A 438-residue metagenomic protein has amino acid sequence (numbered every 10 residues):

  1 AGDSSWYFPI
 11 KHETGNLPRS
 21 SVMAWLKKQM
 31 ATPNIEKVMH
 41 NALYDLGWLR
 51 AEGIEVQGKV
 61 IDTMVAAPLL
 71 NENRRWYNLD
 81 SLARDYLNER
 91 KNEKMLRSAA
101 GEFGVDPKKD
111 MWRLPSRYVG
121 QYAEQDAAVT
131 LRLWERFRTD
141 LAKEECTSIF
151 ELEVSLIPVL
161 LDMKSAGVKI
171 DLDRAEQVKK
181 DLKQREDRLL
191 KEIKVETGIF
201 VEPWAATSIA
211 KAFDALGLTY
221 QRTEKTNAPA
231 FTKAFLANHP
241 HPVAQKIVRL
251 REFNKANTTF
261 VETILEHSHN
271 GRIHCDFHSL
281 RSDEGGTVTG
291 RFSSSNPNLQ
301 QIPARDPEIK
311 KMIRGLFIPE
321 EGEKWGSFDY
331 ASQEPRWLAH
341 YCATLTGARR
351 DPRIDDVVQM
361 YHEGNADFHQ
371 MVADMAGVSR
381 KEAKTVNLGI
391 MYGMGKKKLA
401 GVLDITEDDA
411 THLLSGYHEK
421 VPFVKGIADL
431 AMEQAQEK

Functional and structural regions predicted by a protein language model:
A1-E13, A31, Q57, R74-Y77 (+7 more regions): Conserved "right-hand" nucleotidyltransferase catalytic core of DNA-directed polymerases
A1-S81, D85, K183, G290 (+3 more regions): Conserved RNase H-like, two-metal-ion catalytic cores of nucleic-acid enzymes
D62, D126, D171, A205 (+5 more regions): Residue-level detector of functionally special positions within alpha-helical transmembrane segments of multi-pass
L114, P158, F368, V378-E382: Alpha-helix N-cap/N′ positions at the starts of helices
D126, E323-N365: Structured ligand/cofactor/substrate-binding pocket environments in proteins
E363-V378, K438: Generic long, charged, amphipathic alpha-helical segments
R380-Y392: Short, amphipathic alpha-helical "recognition" segments used to contact nucleic acids or chromatin
